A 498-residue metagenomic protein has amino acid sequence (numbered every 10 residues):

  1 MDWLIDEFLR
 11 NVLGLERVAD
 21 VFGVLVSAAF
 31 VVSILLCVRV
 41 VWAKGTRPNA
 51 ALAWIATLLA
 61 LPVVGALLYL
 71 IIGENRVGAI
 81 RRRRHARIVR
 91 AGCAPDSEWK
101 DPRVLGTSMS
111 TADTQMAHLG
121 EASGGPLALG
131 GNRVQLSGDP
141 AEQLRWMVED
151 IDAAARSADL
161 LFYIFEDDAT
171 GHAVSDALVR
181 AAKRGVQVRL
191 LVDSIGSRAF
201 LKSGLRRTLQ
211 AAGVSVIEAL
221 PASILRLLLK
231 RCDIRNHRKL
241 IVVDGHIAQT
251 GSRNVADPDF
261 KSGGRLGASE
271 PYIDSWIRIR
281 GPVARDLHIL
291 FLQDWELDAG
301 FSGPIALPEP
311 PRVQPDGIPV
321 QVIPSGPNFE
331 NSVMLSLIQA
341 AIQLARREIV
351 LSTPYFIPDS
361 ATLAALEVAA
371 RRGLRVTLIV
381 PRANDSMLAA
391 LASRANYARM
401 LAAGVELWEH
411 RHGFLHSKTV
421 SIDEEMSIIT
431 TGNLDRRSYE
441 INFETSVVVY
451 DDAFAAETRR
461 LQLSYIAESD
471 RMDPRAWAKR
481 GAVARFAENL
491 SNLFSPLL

Functional and structural regions predicted by a protein language model:
M1-S336, A340, L344, V368 (+6 more regions): N-terminal localization/anchoring segments of enzymes in phospholipid and broader phosphate metabolism
Y163, Y355, A389: Glycine- and other small-residue-rich loops at beta-strand/loop junctions that grip anionic moieties
R347, Y355-T377, P381-R382, S386: Helical hairpin unit composed of two closely spaced alpha helices linked by a short loop
A364, A390-R394: Short glycine/threonine-rich loop-to-helix capping motif typified by GTGT followed within a few residues by an Asp-Pro
A392, L401-E406: CN hydrolase (nitrilase-like) catalytic-core segments centered on the catalytic cysteine and neighboring Lys/Glu
L407-R411: Active-site donor-binding acidic/aromatic loop of nucleotide-activated sugar and phosphosugar transferases involved
K418: Catalytic-core elements of nucleic-acid end-processing and repair enzymes
